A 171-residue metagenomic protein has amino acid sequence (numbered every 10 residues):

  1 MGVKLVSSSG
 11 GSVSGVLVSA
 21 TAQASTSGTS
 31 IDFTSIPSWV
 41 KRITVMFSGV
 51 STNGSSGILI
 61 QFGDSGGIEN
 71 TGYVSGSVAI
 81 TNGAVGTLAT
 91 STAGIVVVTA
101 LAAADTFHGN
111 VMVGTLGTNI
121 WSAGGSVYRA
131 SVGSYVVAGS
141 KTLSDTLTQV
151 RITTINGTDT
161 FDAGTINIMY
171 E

Functional and structural regions predicted by a protein language model:
G2-E171: Surface-exposed molecular-recognition determinants
